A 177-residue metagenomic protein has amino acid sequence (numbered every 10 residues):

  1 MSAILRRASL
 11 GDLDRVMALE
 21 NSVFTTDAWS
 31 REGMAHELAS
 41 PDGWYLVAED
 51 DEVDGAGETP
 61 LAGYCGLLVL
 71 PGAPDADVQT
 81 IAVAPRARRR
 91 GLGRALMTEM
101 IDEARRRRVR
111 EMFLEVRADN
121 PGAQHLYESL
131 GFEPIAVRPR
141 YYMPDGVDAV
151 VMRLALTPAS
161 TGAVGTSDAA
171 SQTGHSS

Functional and structural regions predicted by a protein language model:
A3, R7-L13, M17-R88, R94-R107 (+2 more regions): Acetyl-CoA-dependent GNAT
V78, M112-V116: Conserved hydrophobic beta-strand within the GNAT/NAT acetyltransferase core sheet that lines the active-site cleft
V83, R117-A118: Short amphipathic helical patch at the helix-1/turn junction of helix-turn-helix
M97, N120-A123, R140-D145: Short glycine/proline-centered loop/turn elements that form peptide/ligand docking sites
E115, E128, E133-V150: Conserved catalytic-core motifs of GNAT/GCN5-like acyltransferases
